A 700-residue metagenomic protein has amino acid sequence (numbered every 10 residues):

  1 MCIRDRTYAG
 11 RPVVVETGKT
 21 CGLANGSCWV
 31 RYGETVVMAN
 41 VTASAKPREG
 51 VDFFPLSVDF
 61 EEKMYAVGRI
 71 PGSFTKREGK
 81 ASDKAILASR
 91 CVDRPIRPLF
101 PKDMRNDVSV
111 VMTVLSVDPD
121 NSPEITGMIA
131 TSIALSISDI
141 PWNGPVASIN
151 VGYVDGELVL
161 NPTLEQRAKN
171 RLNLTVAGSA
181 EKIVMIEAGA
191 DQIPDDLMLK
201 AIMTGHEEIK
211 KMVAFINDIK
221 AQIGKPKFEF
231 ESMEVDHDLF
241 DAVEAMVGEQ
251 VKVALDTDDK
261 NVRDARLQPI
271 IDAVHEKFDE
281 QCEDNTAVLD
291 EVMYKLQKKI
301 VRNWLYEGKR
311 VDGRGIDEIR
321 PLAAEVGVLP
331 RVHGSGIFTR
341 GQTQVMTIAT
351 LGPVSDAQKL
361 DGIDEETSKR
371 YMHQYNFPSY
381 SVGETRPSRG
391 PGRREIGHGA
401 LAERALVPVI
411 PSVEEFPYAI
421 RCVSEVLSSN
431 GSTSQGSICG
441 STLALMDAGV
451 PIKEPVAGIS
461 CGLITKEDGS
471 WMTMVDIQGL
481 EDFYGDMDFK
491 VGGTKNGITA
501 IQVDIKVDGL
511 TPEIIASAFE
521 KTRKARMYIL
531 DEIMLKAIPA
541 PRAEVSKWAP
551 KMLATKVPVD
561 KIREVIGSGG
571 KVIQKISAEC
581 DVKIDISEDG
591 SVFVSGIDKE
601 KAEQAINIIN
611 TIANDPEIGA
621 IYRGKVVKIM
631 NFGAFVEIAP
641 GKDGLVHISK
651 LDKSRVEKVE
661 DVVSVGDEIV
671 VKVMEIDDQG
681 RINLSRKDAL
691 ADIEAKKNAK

Functional and structural regions predicted by a protein language model:
R4-E231: Long, basic N-terminal domains or extensions that often function in RNA/ssDNA interaction or organelle/cellular
R4-W29, G33-S44, E231-E365, P550-E564 (+2 more regions): Extended amphipathic alpha-helical scaffolds
A24-V108, V114-N121, A180, E187 (+4 more regions): Glycine-rich, flexible beta-strand/loop modules in the N-terminal catalytic cores of phosphate-handling
G26-C28, N121-D139, V326-A349, N430-V450 (+1 more regions): Conserved phosphate/anionic-ligand binding catalytic regions in large, soluble enzymes, centered on
K102-V108, N143-P145, M212-F230, N261-V262 (+6 more regions): Flexible, glycine/charged-enriched surface loops at secondary-structure junctions
M112, V184-G189, F230-E234, A245-L255 (+6 more regions): Short, hydrophobic beta-strand segments
D139-L255, L445-A543: Mobile "lid/hinge" segments at catalytic clefts and subdomain interfaces of large enzymes
W548-M552, V559-K700: Single-stranded RNA-binding regions, centering on S1/OB-family and related RNA-binding modules
